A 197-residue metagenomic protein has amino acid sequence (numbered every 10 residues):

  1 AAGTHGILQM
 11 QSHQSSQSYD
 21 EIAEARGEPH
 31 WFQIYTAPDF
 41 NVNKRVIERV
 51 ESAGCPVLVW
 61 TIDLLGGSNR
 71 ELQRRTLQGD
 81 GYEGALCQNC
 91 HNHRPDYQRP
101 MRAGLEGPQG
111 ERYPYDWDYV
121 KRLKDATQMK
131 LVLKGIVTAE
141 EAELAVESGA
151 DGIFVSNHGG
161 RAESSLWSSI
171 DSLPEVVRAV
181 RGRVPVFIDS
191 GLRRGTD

Functional and structural regions predicted by a protein language model:
A1-H13: Active-site cofactor/substrate anionic-group-binding motifs, chiefly glycine- and Lys/Arg-rich phosphate-binding loops
T4, E21-A25, P38-D189, R194-D197: Alpha/beta enzyme core
M10-S15, Y19-W31, S52: Active-site-proximal beta-alpha core segment in soluble small-molecule metabolic enzymes
F32-T36: Conserved strand-turn element in the central/C-terminal portion of the radical SAM core barrel that lines
